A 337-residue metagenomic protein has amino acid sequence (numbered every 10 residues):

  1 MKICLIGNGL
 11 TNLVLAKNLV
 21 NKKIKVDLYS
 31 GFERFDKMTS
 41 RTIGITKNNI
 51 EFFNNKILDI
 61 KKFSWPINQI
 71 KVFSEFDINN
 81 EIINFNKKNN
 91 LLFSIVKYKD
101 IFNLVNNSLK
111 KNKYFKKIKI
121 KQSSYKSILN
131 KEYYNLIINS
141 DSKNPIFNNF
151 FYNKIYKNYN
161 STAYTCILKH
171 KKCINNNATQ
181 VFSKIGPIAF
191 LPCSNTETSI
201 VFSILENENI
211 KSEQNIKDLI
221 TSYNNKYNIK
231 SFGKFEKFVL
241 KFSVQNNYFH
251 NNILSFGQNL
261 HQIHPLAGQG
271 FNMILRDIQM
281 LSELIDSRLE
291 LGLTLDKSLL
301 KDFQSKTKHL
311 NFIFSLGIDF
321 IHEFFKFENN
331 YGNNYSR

Functional and structural regions predicted by a protein language model:
M1-K2, N135: Conserved acidic residues
I3-C4, N8-N68, K99: Glycine-rich FAD cofactor-binding loop and adjacent beta-loop-alpha segment at the N-terminus of flavoprotein
T11, S142-P145, L260-H261, Q269: Short glycine-rich anion-binding loops that position phosphate/pyrophosphate groups of nucleotides and phosphorylated
E51, N55, W65-I167: Conserved N-terminal helical subregion
S140-K226, F232-F235: Conserved FAD-binding catalytic core of PHBH/FMO-like flavoproteins
N209-L295: FAD/FMN-dependent oxidoreductases across multiple families
E283-R337: C-terminal helical "tail/cap" subdomain of flavin- and related membrane-associated enzymes
